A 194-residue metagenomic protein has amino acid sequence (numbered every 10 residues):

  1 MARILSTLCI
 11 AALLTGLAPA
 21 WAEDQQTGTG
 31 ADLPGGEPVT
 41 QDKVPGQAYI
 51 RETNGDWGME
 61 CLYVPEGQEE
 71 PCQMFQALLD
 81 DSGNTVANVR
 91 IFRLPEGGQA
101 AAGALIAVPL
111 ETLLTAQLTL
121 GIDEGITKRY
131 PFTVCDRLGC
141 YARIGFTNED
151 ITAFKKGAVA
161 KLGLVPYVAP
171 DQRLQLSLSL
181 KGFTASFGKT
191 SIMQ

Functional and structural regions predicted by a protein language model:
M1-I4, W57: Positively charged n-region of N-terminal signal peptides that target proteins for export
T7-G16: Bacterial N-terminal signal peptides
W21-Q194: A generic "folded-domain core" signal
